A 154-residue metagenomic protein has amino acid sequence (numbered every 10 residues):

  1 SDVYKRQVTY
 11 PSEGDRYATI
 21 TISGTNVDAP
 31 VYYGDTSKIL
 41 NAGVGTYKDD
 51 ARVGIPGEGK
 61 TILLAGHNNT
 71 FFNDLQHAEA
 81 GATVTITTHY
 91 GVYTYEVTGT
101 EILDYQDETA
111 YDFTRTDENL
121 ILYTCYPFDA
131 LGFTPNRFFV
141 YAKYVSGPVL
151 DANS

Functional and structural regions predicted by a protein language model:
S1-S154: Solvent-exposed, non-transmembrane regions of membrane-associated and secreted proteins
